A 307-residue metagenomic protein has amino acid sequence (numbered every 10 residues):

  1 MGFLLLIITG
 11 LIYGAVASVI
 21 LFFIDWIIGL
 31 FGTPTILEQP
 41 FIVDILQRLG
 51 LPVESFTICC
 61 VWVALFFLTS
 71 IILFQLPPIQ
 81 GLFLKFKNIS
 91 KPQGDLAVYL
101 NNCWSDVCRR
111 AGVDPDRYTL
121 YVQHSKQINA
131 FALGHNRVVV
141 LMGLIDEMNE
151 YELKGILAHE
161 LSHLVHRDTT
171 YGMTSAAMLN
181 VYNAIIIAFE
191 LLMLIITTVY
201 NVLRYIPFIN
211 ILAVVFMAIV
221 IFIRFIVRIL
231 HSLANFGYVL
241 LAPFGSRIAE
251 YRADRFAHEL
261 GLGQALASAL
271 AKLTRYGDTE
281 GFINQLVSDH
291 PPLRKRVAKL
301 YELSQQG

Functional and structural regions predicted by a protein language model:
M1-T69: N-terminal low-structure segments adjacent to metalloprotease catalytic domains across cellular compartments
V16, I20-I28, G32, T69 (+5 more regions): Alpha-helical membrane-inserting segments
F23, E38, T174-L240: A hydrophobic membrane-anchoring feature enriched in long, contiguous, low-charge segments that mark signal-anchor
I36-L37, I79-S90, R247-H258: Alpha-helical transmembrane signal-anchor/signal-peptide segments
L51-F86, S105-V107, L230, A234-A242: Transmembrane alpha-helices and immediately adjacent membrane-cytoplasm interface residues in multi-pass integral
I72-L161, V165-T170, Q285: Peri-catalytic and regulatory segments of divalent metal-dependent proteins
G112-G134, F225-H231, N235-I248, R252 (+1 more regions): Active-site-proximal gating segments in proteases and membrane effectors
L161-N180, L262-G263: Catalytic Zn2+-binding segment of zinc metalloproteases
